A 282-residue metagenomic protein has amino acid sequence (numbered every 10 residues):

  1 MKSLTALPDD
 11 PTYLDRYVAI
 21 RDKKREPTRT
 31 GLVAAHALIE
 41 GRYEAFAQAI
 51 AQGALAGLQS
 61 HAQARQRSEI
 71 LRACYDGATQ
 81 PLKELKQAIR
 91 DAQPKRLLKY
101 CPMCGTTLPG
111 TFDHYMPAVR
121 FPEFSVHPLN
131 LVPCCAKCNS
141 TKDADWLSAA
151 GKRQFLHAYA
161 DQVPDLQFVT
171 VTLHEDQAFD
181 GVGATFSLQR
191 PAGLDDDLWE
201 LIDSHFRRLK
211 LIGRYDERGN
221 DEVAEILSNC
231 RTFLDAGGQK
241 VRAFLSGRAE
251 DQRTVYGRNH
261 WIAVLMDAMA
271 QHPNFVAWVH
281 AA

Functional and structural regions predicted by a protein language model:
M1-E26, D197-A282: C-terminal, charged low-complexity interaction regions
K2-E84: N-terminal accessory alpha/beta regions
A56-S60, K86-R96, S125: Short low-complexity stretches enriched in small and charged residues
R67, L71, L85, L97-Y100 (+1 more regions): Generic hydrophobic, aliphatic-rich segments that mediate packing or membrane embedding
G77-R90, D113-R120: Short Cys/His-rich Zn2+-coordinating modules
R90-T111, C135: Short cysteine-rich loop/turn motifs with clustered Cys
L108-P191: Glycine- and acidic-residue-rich phosphate-binding/metal-coordinating active-site segment common to enzymes that handle
S187, A192-L201: Flanking helices and flexible, charged tails adjoining ferredoxin-like Fe-S electron-transfer domains in multi-subunit
